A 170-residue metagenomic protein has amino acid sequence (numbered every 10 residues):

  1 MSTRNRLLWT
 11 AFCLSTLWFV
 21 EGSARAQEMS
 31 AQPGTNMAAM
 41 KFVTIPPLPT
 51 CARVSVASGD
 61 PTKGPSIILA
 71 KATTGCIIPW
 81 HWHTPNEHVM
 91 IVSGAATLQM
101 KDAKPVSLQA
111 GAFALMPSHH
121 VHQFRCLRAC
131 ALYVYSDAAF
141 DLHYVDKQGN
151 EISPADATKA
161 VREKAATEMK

Functional and structural regions predicted by a protein language model:
M1-N5: N-terminal secretory signal peptides that target proteins for export/translocation
T10-V20: Bacterial N-terminal signal peptides
A24-S66, K147-K170: A short, N-terminal "cap"/entry segment at the start of jelly-roll beta-barrel domains of the cupin/DSBH fold
D60, D102-H119: Short acidic-glycine-tyrosine-enriched beta hairpin
S66-H83, P117-S118: Conserved short histidine dyad/triad with adjacent acidic residue
T73-C76, H83-D102: Glycine- and acidic-residue-biased ligand/ion/polar-headgroup-sensing regions
I78-W80, L98-Q99, M116, V121-L127: Short beta-strand His + acidic residue motifs that chelate non-heme Fe in jelly-roll/DSBH and cupin folds
S118-L142: Ligand-binding loop in jelly-roll beta-barrel domains
